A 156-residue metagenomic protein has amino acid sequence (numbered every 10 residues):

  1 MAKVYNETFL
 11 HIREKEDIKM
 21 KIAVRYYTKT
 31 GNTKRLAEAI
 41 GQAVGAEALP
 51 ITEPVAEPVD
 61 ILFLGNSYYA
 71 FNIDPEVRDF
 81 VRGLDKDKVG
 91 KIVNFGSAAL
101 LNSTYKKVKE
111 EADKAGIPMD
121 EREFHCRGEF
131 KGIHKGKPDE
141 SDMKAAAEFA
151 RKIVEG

Functional and structural regions predicted by a protein language model:
Y5-K19: Short, Lys/Arg-enriched N-terminal segments with co-localized hydrophobic residues within the first ~10-30 amino acids
R13, I22, T28, N32-E47 (+1 more regions): FMN-binding flavodoxin-like domain, especially the glycine-rich phosphate-binding loop
A48-T52: N-terminal short beta-loop-beta anion/metal-coordinating cradle
